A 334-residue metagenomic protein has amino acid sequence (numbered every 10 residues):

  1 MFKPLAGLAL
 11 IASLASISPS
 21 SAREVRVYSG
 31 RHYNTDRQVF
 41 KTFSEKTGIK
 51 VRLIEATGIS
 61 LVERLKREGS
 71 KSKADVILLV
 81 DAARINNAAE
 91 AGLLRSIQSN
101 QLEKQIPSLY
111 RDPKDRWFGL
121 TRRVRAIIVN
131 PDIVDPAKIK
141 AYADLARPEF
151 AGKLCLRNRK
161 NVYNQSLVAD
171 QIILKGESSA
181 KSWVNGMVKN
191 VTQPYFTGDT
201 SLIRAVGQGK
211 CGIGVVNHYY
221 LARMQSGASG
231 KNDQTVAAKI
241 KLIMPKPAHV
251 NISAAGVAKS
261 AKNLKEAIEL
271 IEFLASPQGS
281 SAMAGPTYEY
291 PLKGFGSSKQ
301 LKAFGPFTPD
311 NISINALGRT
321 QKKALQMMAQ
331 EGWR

Functional and structural regions predicted by a protein language model:
A6-A15: Bacterial N-terminal signal peptides
I17-A22: Sec/Tat signal peptide C-region and signal peptidase I cleavage site
R23-N86, R334: Early extracytoplasmic/lumenal segment of secretory-pathway proteins
G30, N34, A56, S60 (+2 more regions): Extracytoplasmic ligand-binding site segments that recognize negatively charged/polar headgroups
R123, V184-V188, Q193-F196, Q234-K259: Periplasmic-binding protein-like
A126-I133, N251-N263, A282-M283: A bilobed periplasmic-binding-protein/Venus flytrap-type ligand-binding module shared by bacterial periplasmic
G152-K160, F273-S297: Periplasmic-binding protein-like
S178-A180, E289-R334: An extracytoplasmic/periplasmic, membrane-proximal ligand-sensing/linker region
